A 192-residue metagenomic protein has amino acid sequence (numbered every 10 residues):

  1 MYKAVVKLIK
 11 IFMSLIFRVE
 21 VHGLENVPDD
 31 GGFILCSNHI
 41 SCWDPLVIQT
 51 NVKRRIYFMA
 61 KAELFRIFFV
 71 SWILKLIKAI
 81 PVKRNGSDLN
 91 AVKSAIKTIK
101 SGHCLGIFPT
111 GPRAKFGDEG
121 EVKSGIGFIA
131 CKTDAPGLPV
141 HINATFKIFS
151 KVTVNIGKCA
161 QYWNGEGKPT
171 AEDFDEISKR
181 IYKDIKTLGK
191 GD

Functional and structural regions predicted by a protein language model:
K3-F12: N-terminal nucleotide/polyanion-binding subdomain common to many enzyme families
V5, F65-V70, K147-F149: Short, glycine/polar-rich helix-capping loops at beta-to-alpha or helix-loop-helix junctions that flank or form
I9, L76-P81, P109-P112: Short, basic, glycine/proline-bearing loop/turn elements
S14, V27-G86: Catalytic core of membrane glycerolipid acyltransferases/transacylases, capturing the structured, soluble-facing
S14-H22: Short gly/ser/thr-rich secondary-structure transition/capping motifs
V21-L24, I67, L89-V92: Structural motif corresponding to alpha-helix initiation and N-cap regions
E25-P28, I96-K97: Short amphipathic alpha-helix with an adjacent loop that forms part of the alpha/beta core around
N90-D192: Non-catalytic C-terminal accessory region of glycerolipid acyltransferases and related lyso-lipid remodeling enzymes
